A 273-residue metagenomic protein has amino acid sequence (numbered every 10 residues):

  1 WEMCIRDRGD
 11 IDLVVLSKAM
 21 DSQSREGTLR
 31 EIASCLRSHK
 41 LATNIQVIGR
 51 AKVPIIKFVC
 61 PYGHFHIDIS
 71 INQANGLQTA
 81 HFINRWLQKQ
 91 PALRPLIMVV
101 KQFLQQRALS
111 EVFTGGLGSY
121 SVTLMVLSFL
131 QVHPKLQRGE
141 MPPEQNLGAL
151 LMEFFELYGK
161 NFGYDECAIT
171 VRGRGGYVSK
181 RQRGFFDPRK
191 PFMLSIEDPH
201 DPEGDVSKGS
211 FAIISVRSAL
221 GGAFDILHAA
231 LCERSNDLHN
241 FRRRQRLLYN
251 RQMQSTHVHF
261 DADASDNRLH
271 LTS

Functional and structural regions predicted by a protein language model:
W1-C4: Short, small-residue-biased leader/transition segments that mark boundaries at the very start of proteins
R6-I11, P61-Y62: A short, glycine/Asx- and small/polar-enriched loop/turn that sits immediately N-terminal to a beta-strand
V15-R25: Catalytic palm subdomain of template-directed nucleic-acid polymerases, centered on the conserved carboxylate motif
R25-A33, G49, V53, G76 (+5 more regions): Generic preference for well-ordered alpha-helical elements
R30-N75, P95, Q106: Conserved catalytic core of two-metal-ion nucleotidyltransferases
H81-S119: Basic, alpha-helical interaction scaffolds
Q131-S273: Pol beta-like nucleotidyltransferase catalytic core
